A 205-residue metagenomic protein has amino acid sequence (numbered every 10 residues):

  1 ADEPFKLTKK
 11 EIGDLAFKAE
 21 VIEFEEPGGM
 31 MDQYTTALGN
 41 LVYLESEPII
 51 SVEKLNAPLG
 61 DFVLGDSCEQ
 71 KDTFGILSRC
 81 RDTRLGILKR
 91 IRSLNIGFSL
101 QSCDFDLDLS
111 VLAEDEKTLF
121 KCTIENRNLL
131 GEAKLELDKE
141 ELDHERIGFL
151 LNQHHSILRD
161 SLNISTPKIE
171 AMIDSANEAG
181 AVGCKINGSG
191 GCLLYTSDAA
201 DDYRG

Functional and structural regions predicted by a protein language model:
A1-P4: DPxDG-like acidic metal-binding loop motif
D14-F17, T35, N40-K185, S197-D198: C-terminal nucleotide
V21-F24: Acyl-CoA/ACP chain-elongation machinery
L193-Y195: Structural motif
A199-G205: Single conserved hydrophobic/aromatic residue that forms the stacking wall/gate of nucleotide- or nucleobase-binding
